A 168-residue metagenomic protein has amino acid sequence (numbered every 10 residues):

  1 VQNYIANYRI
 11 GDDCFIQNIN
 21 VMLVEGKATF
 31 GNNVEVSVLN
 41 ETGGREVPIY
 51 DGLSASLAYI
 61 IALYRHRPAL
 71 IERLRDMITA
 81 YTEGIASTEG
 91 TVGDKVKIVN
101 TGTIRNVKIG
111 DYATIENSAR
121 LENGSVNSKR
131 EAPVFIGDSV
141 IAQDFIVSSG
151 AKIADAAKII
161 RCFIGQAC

Functional and structural regions predicted by a protein language model:
V1-G90, D94-K95, T101-N106, Y112 (+1 more regions): Terminal amphipathic alpha-helical/low-complexity segments used for targeting or macromolecular assembly
G84-C168: Hydrophobic, small-residue-rich alpha-helical packing segments that form membrane-like cores
